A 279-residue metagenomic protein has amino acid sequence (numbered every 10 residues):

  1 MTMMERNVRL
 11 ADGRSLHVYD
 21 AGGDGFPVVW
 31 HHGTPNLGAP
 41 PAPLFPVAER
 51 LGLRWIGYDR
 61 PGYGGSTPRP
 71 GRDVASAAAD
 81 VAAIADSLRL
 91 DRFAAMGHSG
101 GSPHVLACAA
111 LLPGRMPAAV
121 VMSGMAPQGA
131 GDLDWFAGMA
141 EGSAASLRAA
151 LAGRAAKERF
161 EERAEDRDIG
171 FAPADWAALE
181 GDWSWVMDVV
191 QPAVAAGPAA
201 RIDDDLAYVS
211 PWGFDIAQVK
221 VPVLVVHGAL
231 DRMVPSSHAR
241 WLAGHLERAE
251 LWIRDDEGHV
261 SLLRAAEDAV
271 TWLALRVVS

Functional and structural regions predicted by a protein language model:
M1-D20: N-terminal cap/lid segment of alpha/beta-hydrolase-fold proteins
R14-G65: Conserved HGGG/HGGXW glycine-rich cap/lid loop of the alpha/beta-hydrolase fold
S76-A94: Conserved acidic catalytic loop of the alpha/beta-hydrolase fold
D91-D134: Conserved hydrolase catalytic core segment
F136-F214: Alpha/beta-hydrolase
V219, V225-H227, D231: Short beta-strand/loop motif that positions the catalytic acidic residue of the alpha/beta-hydrolase fold
R232-H238: Conserved alpha/beta-hydrolase "acid-adjacent" motif
A249-S279: Catalytic active-site module of serine/aspartate enzymes centered on a nucleophile-bearing elbow/loop
